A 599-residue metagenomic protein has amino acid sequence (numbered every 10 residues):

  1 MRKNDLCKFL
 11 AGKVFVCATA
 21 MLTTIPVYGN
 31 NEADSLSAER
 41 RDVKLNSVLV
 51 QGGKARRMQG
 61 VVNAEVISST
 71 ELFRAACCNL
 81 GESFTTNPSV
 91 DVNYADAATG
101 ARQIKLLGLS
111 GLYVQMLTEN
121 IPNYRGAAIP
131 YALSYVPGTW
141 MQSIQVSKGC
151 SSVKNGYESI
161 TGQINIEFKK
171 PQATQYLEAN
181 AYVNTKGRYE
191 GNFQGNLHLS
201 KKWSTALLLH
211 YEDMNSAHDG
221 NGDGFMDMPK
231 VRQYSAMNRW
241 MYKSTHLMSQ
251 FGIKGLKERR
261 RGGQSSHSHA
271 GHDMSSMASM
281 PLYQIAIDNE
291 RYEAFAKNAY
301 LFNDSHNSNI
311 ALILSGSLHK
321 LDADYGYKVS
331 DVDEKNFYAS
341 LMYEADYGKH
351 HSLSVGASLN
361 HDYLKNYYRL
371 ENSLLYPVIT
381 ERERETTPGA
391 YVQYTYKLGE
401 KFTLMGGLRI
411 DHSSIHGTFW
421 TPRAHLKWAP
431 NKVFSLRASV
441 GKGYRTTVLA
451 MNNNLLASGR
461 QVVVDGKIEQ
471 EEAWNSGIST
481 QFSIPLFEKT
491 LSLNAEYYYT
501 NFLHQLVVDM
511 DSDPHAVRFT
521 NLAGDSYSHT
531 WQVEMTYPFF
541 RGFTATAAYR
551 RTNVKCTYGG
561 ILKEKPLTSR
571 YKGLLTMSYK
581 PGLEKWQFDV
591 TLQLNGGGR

Functional and structural regions predicted by a protein language model:
N30-F73, G81, G111: Short, acidic, small-residue-rich periplasmic hinge/interaction motif at the N-terminus of Gram-negative outer-membrane
E32, M214-S235, M241-I310, G316-E334: Flexible loop and strand-edge segments within Gram-negative outer membrane beta-barrel domains
T85-P122: Extracytoplasmic beta-strand/coil segments of soluble accessory domains associated with Gram-negative outer-membrane
I121-K148, A236: Short acidic/polar hinge/loop motifs at secondary-structure boundaries that mediate gating or recognition
Y135-T174: A beta-strand signature from Gram-negative outer-membrane beta-barrel systems, especially the internal plug domain
S279-D304, I310, G316-M405, A523-Q532: Outer-membrane beta-barrel transmembrane domain signature of Gram-negative proteins, especially the mid-to-C-terminal
N309-A323, A429, S435-R437, E469-Y527: Membrane-embedded beta-barrel scaffold of Gram-negative outer-membrane proteins
K397-E400, L493, Y497-N501, N521-R599: Gram-negative outer-membrane beta-barrel transporters
